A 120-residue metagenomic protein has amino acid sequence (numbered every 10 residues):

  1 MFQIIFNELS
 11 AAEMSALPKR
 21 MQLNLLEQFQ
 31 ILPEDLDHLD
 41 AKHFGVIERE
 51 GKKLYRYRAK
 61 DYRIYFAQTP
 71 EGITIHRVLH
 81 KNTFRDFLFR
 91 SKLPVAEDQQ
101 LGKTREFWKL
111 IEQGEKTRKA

Functional and structural regions predicted by a protein language model:
M1, K52-L54, P70-G72: A generic structural signal for beta-strand entry/edge sites
M1-Q28, L101-A120: Arg/Lys-rich, positively charged N-terminal/basic patches that mediate binding to nucleic acids
L9, I31, L36-L39, E71 (+1 more regions): Short, functionally important structural connectors and interaction interfaces within domains
K19, Q30-E34, H80: Short, intrinsically disordered, mixed-charge
N24, Y55-R58, R63: Short, cationic motifs built from Arg/Lys/His that form the positively charged side of catalytic pockets
I31-R58, L110: A short, surface-exposed loop/turn module that caps and links secondary-structure elements
Y62-R63, A67-A120: Enriched for short, Lys/Arg-rich terminal
